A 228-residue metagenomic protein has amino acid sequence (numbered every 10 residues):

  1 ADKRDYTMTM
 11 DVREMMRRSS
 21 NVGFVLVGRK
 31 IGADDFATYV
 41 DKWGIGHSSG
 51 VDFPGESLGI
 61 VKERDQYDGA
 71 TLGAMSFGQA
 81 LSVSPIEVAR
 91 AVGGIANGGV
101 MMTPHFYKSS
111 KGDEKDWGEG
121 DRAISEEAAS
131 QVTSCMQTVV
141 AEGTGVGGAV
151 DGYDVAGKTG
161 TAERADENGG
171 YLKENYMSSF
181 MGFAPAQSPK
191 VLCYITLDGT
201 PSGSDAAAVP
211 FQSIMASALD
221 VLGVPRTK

Functional and structural regions predicted by a protein language model:
A1-L197: Beta-lactam-recognizing serine transpeptidase/beta-lactamase-like catalytic domain environment
P85-R90, A206-S213: Short amphipathic alpha-helical face segments that pack within enzyme cores and frequently flank/anchor catalytic
D113-W117, A208-K228: Short, gly/Ser/Thr-rich active-site loops of penicillin-recognizing serine hydrolases
P201-S202: Short beta-strands and strand-coil junctions in structured, solvent-facing domains, enriched
